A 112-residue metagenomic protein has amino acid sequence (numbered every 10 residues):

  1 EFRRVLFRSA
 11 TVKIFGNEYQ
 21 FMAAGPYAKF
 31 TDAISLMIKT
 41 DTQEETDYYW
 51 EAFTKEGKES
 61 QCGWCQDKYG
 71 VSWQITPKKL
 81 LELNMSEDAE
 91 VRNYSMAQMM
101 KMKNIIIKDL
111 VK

Functional and structural regions predicted by a protein language model:
E1-L6: Short, small-residue-biased leader/transition segments that mark boundaries at the very start of proteins
F7, T31-A33, Y94: Short edge beta-strand segments in beta-sheet-rich domains
I14-E18, K29-E82, S86, K101-N104: Vicinal oxygen chelate
M22-A23: Membrane-helix exit/interface motif
P26: Short, solvent-exposed loop/turn segments at secondary-structure junctions
E90-K112: C-terminal cap/linker of serine protease catalytic domains
